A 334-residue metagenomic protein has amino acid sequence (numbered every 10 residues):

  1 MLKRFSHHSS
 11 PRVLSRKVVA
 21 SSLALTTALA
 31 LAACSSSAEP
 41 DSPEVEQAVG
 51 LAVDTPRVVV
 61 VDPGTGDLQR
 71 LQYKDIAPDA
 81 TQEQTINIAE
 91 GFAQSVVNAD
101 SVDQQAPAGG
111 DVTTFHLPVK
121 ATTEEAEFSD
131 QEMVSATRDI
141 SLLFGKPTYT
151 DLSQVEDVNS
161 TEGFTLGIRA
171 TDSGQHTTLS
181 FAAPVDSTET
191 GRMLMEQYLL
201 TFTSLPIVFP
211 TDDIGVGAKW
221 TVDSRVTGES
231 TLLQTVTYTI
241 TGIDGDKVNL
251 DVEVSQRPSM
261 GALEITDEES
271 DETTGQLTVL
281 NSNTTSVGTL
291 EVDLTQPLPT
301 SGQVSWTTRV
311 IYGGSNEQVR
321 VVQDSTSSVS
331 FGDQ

Functional and structural regions predicted by a protein language model:
L2-S6, S35-A38: Eukaryotic intrinsically disordered, low-complexity regulatory tails and linkers enriched in charged/polar residues
K3, D151-L194: Hydrophobic alpha-helical segments and helix pairs
K3-S22: Bacterial N-terminal signal peptides that target proteins for export
L29-A33: C-terminal motif of bacterial Sec signal peptides marking the signal peptidase cleavage site
S35-G145, T150-Q154, V222-Q334: Acidic, serine/threonine-rich low-complexity disordered tracts
S187-T241: Extracytoplasmic beta-rich ectodomain segments of secreted or membrane-anchored proteins
